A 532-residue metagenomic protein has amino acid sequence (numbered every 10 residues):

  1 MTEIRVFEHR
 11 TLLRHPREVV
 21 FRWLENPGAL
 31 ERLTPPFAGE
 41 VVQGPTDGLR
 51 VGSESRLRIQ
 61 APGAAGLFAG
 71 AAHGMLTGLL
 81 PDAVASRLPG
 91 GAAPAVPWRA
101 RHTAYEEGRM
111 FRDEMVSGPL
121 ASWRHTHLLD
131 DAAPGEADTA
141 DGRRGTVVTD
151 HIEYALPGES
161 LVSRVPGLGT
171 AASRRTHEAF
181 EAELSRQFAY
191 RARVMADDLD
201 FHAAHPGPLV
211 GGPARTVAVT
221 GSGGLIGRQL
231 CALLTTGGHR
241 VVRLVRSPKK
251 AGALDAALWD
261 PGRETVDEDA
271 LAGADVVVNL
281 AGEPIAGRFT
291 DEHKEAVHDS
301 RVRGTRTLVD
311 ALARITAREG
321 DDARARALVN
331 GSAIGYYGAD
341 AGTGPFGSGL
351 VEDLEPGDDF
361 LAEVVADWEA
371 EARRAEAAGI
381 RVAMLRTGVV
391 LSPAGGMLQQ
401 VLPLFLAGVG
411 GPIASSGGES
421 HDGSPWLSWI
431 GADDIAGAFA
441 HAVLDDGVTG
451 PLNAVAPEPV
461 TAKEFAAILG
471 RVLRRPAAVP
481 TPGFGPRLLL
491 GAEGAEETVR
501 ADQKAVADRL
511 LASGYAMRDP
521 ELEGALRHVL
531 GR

Functional and structural regions predicted by a protein language model:
M1-R50: Hydrophobic ligand-binding cavity/cleft-lining segments
P45-T46, Q60-V147, E153-A155: Hydrophobic-ligand binding "helix-grip"
G211-T216, Q229, A438, A442-E493 (+1 more regions): Mid/C-terminal beta-alpha module of Rossmann-like enzyme folds, strongest in SDR-family dehydrogenases/epimerases
V217-G237: N-terminal Rossmann NAD(P)H-binding glycine-rich loop of SDR-like oxidoreductase domains
A257-T307: NAD(P)H-binding glycine-rich loop region in Rossmannoid oxidoreductase-like domains and their noncatalytic homologs
D299, G342-M384: Catalytic helix-loop patch of NAD(P)-dependent Rossmann-fold dehydrogenases
R306-D359: Conserved Rossmann-fold NAD(P)-dependent oxidoreductase catalytic core, especially the SDR/UDP-sugar
E376, A383, G388-W426: NAD(P)-dependent short-chain dehydrogenase/reductase
